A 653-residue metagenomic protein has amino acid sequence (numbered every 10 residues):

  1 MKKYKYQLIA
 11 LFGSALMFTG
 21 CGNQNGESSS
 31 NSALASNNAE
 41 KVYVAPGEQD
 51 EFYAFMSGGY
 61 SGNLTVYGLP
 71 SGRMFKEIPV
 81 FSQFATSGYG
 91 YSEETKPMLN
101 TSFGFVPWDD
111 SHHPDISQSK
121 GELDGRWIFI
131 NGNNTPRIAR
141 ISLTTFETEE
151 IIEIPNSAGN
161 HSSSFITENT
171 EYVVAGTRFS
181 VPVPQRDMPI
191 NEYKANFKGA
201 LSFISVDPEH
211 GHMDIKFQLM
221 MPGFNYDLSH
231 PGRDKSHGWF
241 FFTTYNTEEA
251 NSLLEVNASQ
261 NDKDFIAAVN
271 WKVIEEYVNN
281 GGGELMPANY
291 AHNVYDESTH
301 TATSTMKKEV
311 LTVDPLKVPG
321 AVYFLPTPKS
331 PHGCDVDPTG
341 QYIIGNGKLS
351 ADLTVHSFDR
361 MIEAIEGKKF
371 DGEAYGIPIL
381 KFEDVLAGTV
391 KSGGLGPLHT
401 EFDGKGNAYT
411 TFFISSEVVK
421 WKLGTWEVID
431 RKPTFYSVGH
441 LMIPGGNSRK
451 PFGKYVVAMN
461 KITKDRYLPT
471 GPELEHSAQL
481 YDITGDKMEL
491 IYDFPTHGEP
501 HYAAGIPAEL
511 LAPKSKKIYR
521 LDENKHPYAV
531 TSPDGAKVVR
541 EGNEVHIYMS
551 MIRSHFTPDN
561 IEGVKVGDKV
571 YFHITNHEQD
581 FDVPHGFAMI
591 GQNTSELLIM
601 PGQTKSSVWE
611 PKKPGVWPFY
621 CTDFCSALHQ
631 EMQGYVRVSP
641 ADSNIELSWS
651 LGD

Functional and structural regions predicted by a protein language model:
M17-G20: C-terminal motif of bacterial Sec signal peptides marking the signal peptidase cleavage site
E40-F52, H113-I116, G125, A175-F197 (+5 more regions): Short, conserved, GDST-rich strand-edge loop motifs in beta-rich repeat architectures
E40-Y43, A85-S92, P107-K120, N156-I166 (+5 more regions): Repeated scaffold domains used in trafficking and secretory/extracellular systems, primarily beta-propellers
Y53-M56, W127-I130, Y172-V174, W239-F242 (+3 more regions): Conserved beta-propeller blade signature
L69-M74, L143-E147, F203-M213, A268-N293 (+5 more regions): Short loop/turn segments immediately following beta-strands, especially the blade-tip and inter-blade linker loops
I78-F81, D110, I152-N156, K216-F224 (+5 more regions): Surface loop/turn motifs at the tips and blade-to-blade linkers of beta-strand repeat domains
V539-K569: N-terminal edge beta-strand
M600-D653: Extracellular/periplasmic metallocenter environments
